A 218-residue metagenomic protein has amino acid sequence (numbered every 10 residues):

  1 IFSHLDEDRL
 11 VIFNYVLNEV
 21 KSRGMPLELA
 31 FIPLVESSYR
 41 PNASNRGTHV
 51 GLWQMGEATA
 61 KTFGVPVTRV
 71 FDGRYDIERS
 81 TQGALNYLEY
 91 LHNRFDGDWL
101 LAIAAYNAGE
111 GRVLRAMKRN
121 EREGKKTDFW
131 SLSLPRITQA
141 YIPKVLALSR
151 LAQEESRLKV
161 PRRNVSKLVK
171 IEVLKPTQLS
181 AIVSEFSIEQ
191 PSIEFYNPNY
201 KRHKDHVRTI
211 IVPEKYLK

Functional and structural regions predicted by a protein language model:
I1-N18, S22-R23, T62, V67-V70 (+2 more regions): Extracytoplasmic and endomembrane cell-envelope/extracellular-matrix remodeling and assembly machinery
M25-P33, V50, D98-A104: Alpha-helical scaffolds flanking conserved acidic
P26-L27, E57, Q190: Alpha-helix N-capping/helix-start residues
N42-G64: Short, surface-exposed glycine/acidic/tryptophan-bearing loops
